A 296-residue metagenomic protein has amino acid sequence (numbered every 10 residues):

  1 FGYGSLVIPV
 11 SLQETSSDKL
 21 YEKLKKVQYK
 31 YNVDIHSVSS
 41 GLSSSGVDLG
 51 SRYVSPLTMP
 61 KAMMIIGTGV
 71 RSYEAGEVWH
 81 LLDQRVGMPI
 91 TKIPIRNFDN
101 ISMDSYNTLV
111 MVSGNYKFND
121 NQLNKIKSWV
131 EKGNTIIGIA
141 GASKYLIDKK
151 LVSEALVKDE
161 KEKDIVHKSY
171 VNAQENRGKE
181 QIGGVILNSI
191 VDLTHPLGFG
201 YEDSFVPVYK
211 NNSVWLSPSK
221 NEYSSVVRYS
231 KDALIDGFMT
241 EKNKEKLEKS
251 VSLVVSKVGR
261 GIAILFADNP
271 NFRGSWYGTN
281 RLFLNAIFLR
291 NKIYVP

Functional and structural regions predicted by a protein language model:
F1-P296: Intrinsic-disorder/low-complexity accessory segments
